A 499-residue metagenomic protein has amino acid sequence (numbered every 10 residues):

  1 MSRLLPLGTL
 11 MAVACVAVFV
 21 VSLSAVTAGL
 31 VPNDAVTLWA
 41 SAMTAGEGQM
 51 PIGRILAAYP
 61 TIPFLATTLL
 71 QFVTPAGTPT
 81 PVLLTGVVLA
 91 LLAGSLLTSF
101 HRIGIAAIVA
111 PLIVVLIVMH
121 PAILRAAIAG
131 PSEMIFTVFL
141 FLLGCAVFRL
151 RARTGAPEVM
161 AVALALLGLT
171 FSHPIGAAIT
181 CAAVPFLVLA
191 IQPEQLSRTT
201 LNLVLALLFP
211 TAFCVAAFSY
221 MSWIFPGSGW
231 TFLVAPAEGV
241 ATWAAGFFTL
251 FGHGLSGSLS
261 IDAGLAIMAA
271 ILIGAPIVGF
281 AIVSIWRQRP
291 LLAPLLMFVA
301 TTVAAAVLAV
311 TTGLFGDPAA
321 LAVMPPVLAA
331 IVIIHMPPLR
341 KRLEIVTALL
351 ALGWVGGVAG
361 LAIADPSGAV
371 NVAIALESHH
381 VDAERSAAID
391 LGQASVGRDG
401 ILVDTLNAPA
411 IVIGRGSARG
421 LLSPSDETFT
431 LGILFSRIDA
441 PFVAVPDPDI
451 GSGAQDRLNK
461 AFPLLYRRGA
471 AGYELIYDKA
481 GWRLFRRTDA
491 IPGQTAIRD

Functional and structural regions predicted by a protein language model:
V26-S41, R54-L69, A76, F225-W230 (+1 more regions): Extracytoplasmic catalytic/substrate-binding loops of multi-pass membrane glycan-assembly enzymes
Y59, R125-I135, I175: Short acidic/glycine- and proline-prone juxtamembrane loop motifs at membrane-interface regions of multi-pass membrane
L83-G104, F141-A146, I277-S284: Transmembrane-helix motifs of polytopic, lipid-linked glycan transferases
A127, E133, L291-T302, A309-I345: Hydrophobic/aromatic-rich transmembrane helices and adjacent perimembrane loops
G176, L189, P193, T199-P276: Membrane-lumen/periplasm interface segments of specific transmembrane helices in polyprenyl phosphate-linked
L259-A293, A329-I333: Hydrophobic, aromatic-rich transmembrane alpha-helices and their immediate juxtamembrane boundary segments
T347-N407: Membrane-embedded, lumen/periplasm-facing catalytic core of multi-pass transferases that use lipid-linked donors
V381-T428, A440-G451, F485: Short periplasmic/luminal acceptor-recognition loop of GT-C membrane glycosyltransferases, typified by
